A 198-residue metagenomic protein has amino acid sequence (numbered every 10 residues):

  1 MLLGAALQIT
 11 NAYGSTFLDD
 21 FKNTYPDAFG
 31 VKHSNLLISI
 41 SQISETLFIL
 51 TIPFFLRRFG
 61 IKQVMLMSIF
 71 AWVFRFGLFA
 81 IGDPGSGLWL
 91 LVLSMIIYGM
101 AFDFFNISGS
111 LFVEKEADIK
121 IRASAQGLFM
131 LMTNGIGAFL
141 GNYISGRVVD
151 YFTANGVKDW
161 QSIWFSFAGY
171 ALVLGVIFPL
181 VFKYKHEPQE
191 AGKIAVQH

Functional and structural regions predicted by a protein language model:
M1-L2, W89-F104: Hydrophobic core of transmembrane alpha-helices in multi-pass small-molecule transporters, especially MFS/SLC-type
A12-S34: Short amphipathic helix-loop junctions that connect adjacent transmembrane helices in Major Facilitator Superfamily/SLC
L47-I61, V149-D150: Helix-to-loop junctions at the C-terminal end of transmembrane segments in multipass secondary transporters
F70-P84: C-terminal ends and interior cores of transmembrane alpha-helices in multi-pass membrane transporters/permeases
F104-D118: Intracellular juxtamembrane helix-capping segments at the cytosolic ends of symmetry-related transmembrane helices
K120-T153: A late C-terminal transmembrane helix in Major Facilitator Superfamily
G135, I163-H198: Multi-pass alpha-helical transporter architecture, strongest for 12-TM Major Facilitator/SLC carriers used
R147-A171: A membrane-interface helix-boundary motif in multi-pass transporters
